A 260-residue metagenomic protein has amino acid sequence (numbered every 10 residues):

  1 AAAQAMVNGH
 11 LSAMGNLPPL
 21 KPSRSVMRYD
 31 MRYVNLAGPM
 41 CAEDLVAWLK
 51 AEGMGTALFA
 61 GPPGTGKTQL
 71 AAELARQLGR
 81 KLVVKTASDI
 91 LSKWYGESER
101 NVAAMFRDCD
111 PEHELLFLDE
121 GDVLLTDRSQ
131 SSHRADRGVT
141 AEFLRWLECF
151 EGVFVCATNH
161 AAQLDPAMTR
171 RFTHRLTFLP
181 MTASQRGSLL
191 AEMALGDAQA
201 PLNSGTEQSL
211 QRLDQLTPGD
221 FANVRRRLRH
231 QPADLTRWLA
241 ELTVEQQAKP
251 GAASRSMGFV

Functional and structural regions predicted by a protein language model:
A1-D127, A135-V260: AAA+ P-loop ATPase motor domain of ring mechanoenzymes
